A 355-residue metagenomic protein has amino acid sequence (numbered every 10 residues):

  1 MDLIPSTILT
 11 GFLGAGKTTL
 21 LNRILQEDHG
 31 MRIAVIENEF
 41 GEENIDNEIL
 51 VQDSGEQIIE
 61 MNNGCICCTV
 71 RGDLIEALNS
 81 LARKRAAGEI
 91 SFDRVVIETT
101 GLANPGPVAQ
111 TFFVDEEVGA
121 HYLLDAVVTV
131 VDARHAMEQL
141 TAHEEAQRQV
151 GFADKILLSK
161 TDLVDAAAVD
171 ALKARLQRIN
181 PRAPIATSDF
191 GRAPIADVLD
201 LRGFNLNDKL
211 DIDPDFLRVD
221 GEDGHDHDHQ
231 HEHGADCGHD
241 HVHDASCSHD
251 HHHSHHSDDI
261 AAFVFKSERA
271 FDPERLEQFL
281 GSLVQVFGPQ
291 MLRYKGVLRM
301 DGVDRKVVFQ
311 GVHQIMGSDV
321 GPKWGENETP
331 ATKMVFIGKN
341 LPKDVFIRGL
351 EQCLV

Functional and structural regions predicted by a protein language model:
D2-Q139: Nucleotide-state-sensitive switch-loop elements of NTP-binding domains
P5, L9, H29, G41 (+13 more regions): Helical mechanochemical/support elements of P-loop NTPase systems and associated helical scaffolds
L9, I36, D132, S159-K160 (+2 more regions): A secondary-structure boundary/capping signal
V51-S54, A146, R202-N205: Short, hinge-like loop/turn segments at secondary-structure boundaries
R83-D197, R202: Phosphate/Mg2+-binding loops and adjacent switch elements in nucleotide/diphosphate-handling enzyme cores
K155, V164-G325, T329, K339-V355: C-terminal accessory "lid"/substrate-recognition subdomains
